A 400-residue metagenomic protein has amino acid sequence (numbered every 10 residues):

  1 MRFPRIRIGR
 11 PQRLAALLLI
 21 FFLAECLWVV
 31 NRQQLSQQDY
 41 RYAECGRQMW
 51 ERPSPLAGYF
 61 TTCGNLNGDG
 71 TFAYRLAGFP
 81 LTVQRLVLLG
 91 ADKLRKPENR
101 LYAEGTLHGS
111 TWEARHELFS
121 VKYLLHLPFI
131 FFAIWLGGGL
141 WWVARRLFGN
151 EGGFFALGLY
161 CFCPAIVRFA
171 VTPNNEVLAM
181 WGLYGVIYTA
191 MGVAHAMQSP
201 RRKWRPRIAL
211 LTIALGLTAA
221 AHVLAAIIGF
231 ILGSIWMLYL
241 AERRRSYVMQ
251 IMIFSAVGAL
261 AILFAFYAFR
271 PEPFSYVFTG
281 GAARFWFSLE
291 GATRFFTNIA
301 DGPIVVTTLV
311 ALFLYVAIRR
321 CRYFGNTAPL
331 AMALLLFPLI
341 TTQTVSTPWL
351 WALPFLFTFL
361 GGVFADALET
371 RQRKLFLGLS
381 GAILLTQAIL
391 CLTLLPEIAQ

Functional and structural regions predicted by a protein language model:
P4, T189-Q198, I227-A259, T358 (+1 more regions): Perimembrane helix-loop-helix junctions
Q12-R13, K96-W112, H116, L140-F162 (+1 more regions): Transmembrane-helix signature of polytopic, membrane-embedded enzymes that assemble or transfer cell-envelope glycans
F21-F22, A156-C161, Y188, L215-A219: Short helix- or helix-capping micro-motifs that position conserved polar/aromatic residues at function-defining sites
S36-Q37, A165-L178, V345-W349: Short acidic/glycine- and proline-prone juxtamembrane loop motifs at membrane-interface regions of multi-pass membrane
E44, E51-P128: Interfacial juxtamembrane loops and adjacent helix segments that form the catalytic/substrate-binding surfaces
W135, G139-L140, M237-E242, G302-N326 (+1 more regions): Hydrophobic, aromatic-rich transmembrane alpha-helices and their immediate juxtamembrane boundary segments
R145-L147, E151, V186-I208, T218 (+1 more regions): Membrane-interface transmembrane helices that cradle and orient dolichyl/undecaprenyl
Q250-F285, V305-V306, T386-I398: Membrane-lumen/periplasm interface segments of specific transmembrane helices in polyprenyl phosphate-linked
